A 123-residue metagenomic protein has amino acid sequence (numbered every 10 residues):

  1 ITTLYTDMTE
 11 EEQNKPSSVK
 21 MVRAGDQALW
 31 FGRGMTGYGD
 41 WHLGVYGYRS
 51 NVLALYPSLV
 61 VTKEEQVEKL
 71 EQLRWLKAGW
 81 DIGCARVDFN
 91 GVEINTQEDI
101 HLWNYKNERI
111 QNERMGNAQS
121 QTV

Functional and structural regions predicted by a protein language model:
I1-T62: Conserved core of the sugar-phosphate nucleotidyltransferase
G39-Q119, V123: Conserved alpha/beta core of the MobA/IspD/sugar-nucleotide pyrophosphorylase nucleotidyltransferase superfamily
